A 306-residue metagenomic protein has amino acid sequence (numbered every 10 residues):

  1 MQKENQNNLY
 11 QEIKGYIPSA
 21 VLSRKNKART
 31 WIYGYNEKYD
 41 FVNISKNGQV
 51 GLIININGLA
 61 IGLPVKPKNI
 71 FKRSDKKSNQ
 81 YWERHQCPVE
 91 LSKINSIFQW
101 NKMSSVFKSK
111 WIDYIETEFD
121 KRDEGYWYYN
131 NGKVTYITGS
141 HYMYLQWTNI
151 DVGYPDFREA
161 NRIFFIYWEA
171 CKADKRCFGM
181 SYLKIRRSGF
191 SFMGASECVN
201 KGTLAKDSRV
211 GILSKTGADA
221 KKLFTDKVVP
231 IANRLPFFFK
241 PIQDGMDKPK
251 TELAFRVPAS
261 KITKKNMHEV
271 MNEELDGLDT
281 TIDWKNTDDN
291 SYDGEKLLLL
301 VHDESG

Functional and structural regions predicted by a protein language model:
M1-G306: Phosphate/NTP-binding elements of NTP-utilizing enzymes
